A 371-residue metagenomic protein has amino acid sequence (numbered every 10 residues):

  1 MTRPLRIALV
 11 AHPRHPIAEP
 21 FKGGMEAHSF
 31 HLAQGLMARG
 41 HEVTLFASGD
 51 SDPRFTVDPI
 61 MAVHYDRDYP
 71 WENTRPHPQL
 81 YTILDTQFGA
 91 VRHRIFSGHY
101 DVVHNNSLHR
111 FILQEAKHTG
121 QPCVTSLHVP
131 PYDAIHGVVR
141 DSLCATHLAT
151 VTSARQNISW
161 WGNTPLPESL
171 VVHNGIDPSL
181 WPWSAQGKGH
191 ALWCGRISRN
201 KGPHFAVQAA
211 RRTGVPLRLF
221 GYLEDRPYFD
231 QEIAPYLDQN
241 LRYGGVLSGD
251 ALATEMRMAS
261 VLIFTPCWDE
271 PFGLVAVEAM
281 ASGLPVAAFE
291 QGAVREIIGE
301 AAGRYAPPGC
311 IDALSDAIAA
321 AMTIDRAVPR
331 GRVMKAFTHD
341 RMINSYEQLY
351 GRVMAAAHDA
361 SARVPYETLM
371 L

Functional and structural regions predicted by a protein language model:
R14-P16, A38-R75: N-terminal strand-loop element at the rim of the active site of nucleotide-sugar-dependent glycosyltransferases
Y81-D85, T323-L371: A charged, aromatic-enriched C-terminal amphipathic alpha-helix characteristic of glycosyltransferases across folds
P122-A134, V139-P182: Donor nucleotide-sugar binding/catalytic pocket of nucleotide-sugar-dependent glycosyltransferases
A149-T152, P167-F220: Conserved donor-binding/catalytic core segment of Leloir-type glycosyltransferases
G221, D230-D250: Nucleotide-activated donor-binding/catalytic signature segment of Leloir-type glycosyltransferases, i.e., the conserved
R257-P271, L284: Acidic donor-binding loop of glycosyltransferase active sites
A281, P285-A288, R295: Short hydrophobic beta-strand element within catalytic cores of glycosyltransferases and related nucleotide-activated
E300-I311, I318-T323: Conserved acidic donor-binding segment of nucleotide-sugar-dependent glycosyltransferases
